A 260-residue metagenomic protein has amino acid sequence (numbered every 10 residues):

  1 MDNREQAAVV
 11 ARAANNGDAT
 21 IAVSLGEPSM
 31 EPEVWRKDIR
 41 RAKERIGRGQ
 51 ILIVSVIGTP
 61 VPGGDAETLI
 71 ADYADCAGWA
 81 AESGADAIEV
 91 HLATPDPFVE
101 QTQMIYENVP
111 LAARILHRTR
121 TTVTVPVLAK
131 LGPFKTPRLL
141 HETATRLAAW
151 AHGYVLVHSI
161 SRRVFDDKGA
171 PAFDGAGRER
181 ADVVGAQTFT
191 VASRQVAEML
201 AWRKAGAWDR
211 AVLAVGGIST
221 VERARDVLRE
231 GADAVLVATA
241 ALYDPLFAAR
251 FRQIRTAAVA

Functional and structural regions predicted by a protein language model:
M1-R12, V164-A181, L228-R229, A234 (+1 more regions): C-terminal helical cap(s) of enzyme catalytic domains, especially alpha/beta-barrels
M1-R146, A172-D174: Active-site entrance/lid segments in N-terminal catalytic domains of soluble metabolic enzymes
S29-E33, I70, A186-S193, V221 (+1 more regions): Electropositive phosphate-/nucleotide-binding environments in soluble metabolic enzymes
R45-G47, T121-V125, A149, R203-W208 (+1 more regions): Short helix-capping segments at alpha-helix termini
T68-A71, D75, K135-A149, A201-A205 (+1 more regions): Catalytic cores of alpha/beta
L92-E107, T143-R210, R250: Glycine/Thr-rich beta-alpha phosphate-binding loop at enzyme active sites
L92-T94, W150-R163, G217-I218, A224-F251: Glycine-rich phosphate-binding active-site loops on the catalytic face of alpha/beta enzymes
